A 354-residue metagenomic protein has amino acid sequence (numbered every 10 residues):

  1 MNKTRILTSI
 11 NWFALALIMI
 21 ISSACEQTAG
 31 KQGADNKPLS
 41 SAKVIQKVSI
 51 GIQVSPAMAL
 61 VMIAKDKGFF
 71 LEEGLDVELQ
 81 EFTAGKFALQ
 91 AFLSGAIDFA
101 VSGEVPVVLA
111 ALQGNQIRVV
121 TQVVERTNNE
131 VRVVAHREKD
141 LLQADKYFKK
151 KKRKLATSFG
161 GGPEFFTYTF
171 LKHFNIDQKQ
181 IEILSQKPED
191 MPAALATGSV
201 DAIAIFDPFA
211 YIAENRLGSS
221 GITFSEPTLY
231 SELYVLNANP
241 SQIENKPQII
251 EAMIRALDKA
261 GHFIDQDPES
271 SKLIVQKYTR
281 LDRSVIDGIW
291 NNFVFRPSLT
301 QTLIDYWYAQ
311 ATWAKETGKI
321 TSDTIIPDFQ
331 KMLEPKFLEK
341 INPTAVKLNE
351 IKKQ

Functional and structural regions predicted by a protein language model:
N2-F13: Bacterial N-terminal signal peptides that target proteins for export
I21-A24: C-terminal motif of bacterial Sec signal peptides marking the signal peptidase cleavage site
E26-T28: Bacterial signal peptide processing site
N36-I176, E182-S185, D201-A204, F224 (+1 more regions): Short, glycine-/small- and polar/acidic-enriched structural segments that line small-molecule recognition paths
F87-L89, P106-V107, D190-A194, F209-A210 (+1 more regions): Short, hydrophobic alpha-helical packing/hinge segments within bilobed ligand-binding/sensory domains
L184, E189-K277: Pocket-lining segment of extracytoplasmic ligand-binding domains
N245-S322: Secondary-structure end/capping motifs
K315-Q354: Conserved C-terminal helix/tail region of periplasmic/extracytoplasmic solute-binding proteins
